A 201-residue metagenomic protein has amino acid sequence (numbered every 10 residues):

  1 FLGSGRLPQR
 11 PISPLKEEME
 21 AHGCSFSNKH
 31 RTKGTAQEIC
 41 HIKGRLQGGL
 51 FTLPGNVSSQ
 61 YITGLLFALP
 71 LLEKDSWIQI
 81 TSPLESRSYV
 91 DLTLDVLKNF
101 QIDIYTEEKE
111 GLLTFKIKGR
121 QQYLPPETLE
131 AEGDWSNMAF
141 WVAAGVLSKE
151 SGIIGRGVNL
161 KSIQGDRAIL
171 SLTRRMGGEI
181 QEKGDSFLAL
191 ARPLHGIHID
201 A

Functional and structural regions predicted by a protein language model:
F1-A201: Short, structured segments at the rim of ligand-binding sites
